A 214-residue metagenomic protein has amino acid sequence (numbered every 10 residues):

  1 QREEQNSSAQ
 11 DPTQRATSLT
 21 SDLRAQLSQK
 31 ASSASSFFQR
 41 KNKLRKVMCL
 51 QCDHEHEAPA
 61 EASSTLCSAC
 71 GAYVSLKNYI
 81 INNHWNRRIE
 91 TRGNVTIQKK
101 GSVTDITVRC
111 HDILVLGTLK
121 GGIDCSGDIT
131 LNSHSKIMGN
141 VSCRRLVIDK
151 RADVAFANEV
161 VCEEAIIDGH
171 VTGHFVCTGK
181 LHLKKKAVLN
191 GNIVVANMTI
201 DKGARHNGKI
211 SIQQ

Functional and structural regions predicted by a protein language model:
Q1-R45: A broadly conserved sequence feature marking short terminus-proximal activation segments in nucleic acid-centric
S35-F38, D53, D105, A157: Residues at structural and domain junctions
L44, A62, A69-Q214: Extended beta-solenoid/beta-helix repeat architectures
M48-A60: Short Cys/His-rich zinc-binding micro-motifs
C49-C52, T65-C70: Short cysteine-rich clusters marking metal-coordination/redox-active sites
